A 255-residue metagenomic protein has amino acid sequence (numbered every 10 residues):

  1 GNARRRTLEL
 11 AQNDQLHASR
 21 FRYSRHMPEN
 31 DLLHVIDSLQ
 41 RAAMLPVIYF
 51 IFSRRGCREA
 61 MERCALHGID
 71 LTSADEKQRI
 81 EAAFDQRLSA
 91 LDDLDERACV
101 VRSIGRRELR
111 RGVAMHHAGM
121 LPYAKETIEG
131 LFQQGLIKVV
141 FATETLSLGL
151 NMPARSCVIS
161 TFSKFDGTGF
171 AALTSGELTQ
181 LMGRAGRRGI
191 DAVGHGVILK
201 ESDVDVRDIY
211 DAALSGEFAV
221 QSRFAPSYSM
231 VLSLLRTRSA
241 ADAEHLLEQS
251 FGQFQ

Functional and structural regions predicted by a protein language model:
G1-C64, A114, K200-V204: Conserved interdomain linker/interface between the two RecA-like ATPase lobes of SF2 helicase motors
F21-H26, I48, A114-P122, K164-A172: Flexible beta-alpha connector loops of hexameric P-loop NTPases
D31-V35, T127, T145, E177: Well-ordered alpha-helical segments embedded in enzymatic catalytic cores
S38-Q40, G105-R106, L131-F132, S147-L150 (+2 more regions): Replace "in large, NTP-powered and nucleic-acid-processing enzymes" with "in large, NTP-powered factors and other
C64-R106: Alpha-helical "lid/cap" subdomains adjacent to substrate-binding clefts that gate access and reposition the ligand
D95-T143, A154, G167-G169: Conserved helicase ATPase core of P-loop NTP-dependent helicases/translocases
V139, T145, M152-E217: Conserved segment of the helicase C-terminal RecA-like domain
D205-Q255: Long, largely alpha-helical accessory region at the distal end of helicase-like NTP-driven motors
